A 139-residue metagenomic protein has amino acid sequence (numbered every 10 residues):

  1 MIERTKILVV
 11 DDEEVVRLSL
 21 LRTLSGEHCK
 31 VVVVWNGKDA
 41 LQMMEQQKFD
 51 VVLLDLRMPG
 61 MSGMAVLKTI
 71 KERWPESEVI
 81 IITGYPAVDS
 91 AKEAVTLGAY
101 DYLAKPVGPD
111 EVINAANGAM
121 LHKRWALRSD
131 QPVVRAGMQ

Functional and structural regions predicted by a protein language model:
L8, V33-V51: Acidic, metal-coordinating helix/loop segments flanking the phosphotransfer/catalytic sites of two-component signaling
E14-V32: Two-component/phosphorelay signaling modules centered on CheY-like receiver
W35-D39, S62-A65, P86: Acidic catalytic/metal-coordinating carboxylates
Q42, M64-E76, E93: Short amphipathic alpha-helix used as the core "switch/output" element in two-component signaling
M58: Receiver (REC) domain active-site loop signature in two-component systems and cognate sites in sensor histidine kinases
D89, V107-N117: C-terminal output helix
